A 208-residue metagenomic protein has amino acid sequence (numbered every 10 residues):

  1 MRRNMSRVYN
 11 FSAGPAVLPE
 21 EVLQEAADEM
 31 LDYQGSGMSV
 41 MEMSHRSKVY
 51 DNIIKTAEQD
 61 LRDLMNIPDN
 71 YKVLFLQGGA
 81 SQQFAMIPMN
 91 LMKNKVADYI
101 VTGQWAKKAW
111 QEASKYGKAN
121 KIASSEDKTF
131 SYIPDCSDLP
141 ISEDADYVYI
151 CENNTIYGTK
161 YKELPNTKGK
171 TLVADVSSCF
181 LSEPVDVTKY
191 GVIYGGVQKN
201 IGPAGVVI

Functional and structural regions predicted by a protein language model:
M1-N4: Short, Lys/Arg-enriched N-terminal segments with co-localized hydrophobic residues within the first ~10-30 amino acids
R7-E58: A glycine-/small-polar-enriched, mobile loop at the entrance of the PLP active site in fold-type I
N10-S12, V73-Q77, Y99, K121-A123 (+3 more regions): General beta-strand structural signal in soluble alpha/beta enzymes
G14, A113, S125-F180, V192: Active-site phosphate-binding strand-loop segment of PLP-dependent enzymes
M38-Q83, N90, Q104, E112: Conserved N-terminal alpha-helix of the aminotransferase class I/II PLP-enzyme fold
S81-V148: PLP-dependent aminotransferase-like
K108-W110, T129-P134, L181-V185, G202-V207: Short, charged, surface-exposed secondary-structure boundary motifs
K189-I208: Active-site PLP attachment segment
